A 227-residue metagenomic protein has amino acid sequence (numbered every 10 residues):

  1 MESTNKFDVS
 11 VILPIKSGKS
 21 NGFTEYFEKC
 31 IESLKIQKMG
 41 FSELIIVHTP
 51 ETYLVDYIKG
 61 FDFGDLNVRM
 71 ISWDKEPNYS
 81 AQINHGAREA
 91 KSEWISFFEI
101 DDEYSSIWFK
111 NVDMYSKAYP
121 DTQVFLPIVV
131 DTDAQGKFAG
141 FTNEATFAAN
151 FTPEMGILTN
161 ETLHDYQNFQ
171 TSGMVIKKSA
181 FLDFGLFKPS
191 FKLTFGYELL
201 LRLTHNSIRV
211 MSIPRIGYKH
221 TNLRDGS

Functional and structural regions predicted by a protein language model:
K29-F41: Short, acidic, metal-binding catalytic loop of nucleotide-sugar glycosyltransferases
W73-A90: Glycine-rich, basic loop-to-helix element that forms the pyrophosphate-binding segment of sugar-nucleotide handling
I95: Short aromatic/hydrophobic "clamp" motif used to bind/position activated sugar donors
I107-N143: Conserved donor NDP-sugar-binding/catalytic core segment of glycosyltransferases
I128, V210-G217: Catalytic beta-strand/loop signature of glycosyltransferases that borders the donor
E144-Y166: Short, flexible, basic/aromatic active-site loop/helix in glycosyltransferases
K192-L199: Acidic donor-binding loop at a coil-to-helix junction in glycosyltransferase catalytic cores that engages
P214-S227: Active-site donor/metal-binding and catalytic loop motifs of nucleotide-sugar-dependent glycosylation enzymes
